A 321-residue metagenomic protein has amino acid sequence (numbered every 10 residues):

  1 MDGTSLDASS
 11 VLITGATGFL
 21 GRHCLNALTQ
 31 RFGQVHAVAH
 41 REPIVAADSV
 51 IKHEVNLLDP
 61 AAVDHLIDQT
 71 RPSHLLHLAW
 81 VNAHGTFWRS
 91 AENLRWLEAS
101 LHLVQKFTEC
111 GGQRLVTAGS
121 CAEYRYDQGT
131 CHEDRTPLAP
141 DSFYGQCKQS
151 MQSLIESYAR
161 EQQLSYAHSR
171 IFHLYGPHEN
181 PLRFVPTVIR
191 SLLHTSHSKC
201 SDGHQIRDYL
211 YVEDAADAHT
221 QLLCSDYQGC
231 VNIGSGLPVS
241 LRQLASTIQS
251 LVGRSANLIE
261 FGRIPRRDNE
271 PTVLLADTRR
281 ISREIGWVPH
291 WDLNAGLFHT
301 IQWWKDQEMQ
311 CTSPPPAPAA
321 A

Functional and structural regions predicted by a protein language model:
G3, S10-Q30: N-terminal Rossmann NAD(P)H-binding glycine-rich loop of SDR-like oxidoreductase domains
T14, V38, L75-L78, L115-C121 (+1 more regions): SDR active-site strand-loop-helix element
D48-D59: Rossmann-fold cofactor-recognition segment
L57-R95: NAD(P)H-binding glycine-rich loop region in Rossmannoid oxidoreductase-like domains and their noncatalytic homologs
H77, L101-F143: Conserved Rossmann-fold NAD(P)-dependent oxidoreductase catalytic core, especially the SDR/UDP-sugar
G129, S153-D208, V212-A216, T220-Q221 (+1 more regions): NAD(P)-dependent short-chain dehydrogenase/reductase
F143, C147-S150: Active-site helix of classical SDR
S196-A321: C-terminal substrate-binding subdomain of Rossmann-fold SDR/epimerase-dehydratase oxidoreductases
